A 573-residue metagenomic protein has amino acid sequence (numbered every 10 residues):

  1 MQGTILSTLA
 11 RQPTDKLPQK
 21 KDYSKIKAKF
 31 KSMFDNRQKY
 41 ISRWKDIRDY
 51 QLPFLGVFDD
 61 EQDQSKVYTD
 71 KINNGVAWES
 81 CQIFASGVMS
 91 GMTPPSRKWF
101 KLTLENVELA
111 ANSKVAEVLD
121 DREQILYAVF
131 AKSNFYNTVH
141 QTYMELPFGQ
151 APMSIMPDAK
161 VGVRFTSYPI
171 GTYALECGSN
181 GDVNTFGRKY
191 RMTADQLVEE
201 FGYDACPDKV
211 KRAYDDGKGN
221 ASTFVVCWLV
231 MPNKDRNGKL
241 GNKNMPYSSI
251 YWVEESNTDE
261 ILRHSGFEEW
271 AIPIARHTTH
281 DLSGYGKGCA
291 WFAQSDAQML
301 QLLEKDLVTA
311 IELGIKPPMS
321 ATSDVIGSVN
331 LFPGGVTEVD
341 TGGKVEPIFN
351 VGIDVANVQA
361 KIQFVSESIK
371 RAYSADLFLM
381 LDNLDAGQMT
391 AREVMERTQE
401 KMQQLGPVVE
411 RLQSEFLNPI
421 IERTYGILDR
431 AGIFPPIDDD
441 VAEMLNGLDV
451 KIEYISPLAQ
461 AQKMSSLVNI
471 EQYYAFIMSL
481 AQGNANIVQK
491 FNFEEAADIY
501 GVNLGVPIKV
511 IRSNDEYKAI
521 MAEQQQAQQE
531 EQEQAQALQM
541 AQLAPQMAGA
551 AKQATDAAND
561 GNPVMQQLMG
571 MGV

Functional and structural regions predicted by a protein language model:
M1-A213: Extended, helix-rich architectural segments
M1-R43, D49, V57, K316-V573: C-terminal anchoring/interaction modules
A10-P18, D22-S24, M156-F332: Structured, contiguous alpha/beta core segments that scaffold functional sites
V76-M92, R122-V129, N134-L146, A290-A310 (+3 more regions): Short, Φ-rich (hydrophobic/aromatic) sequence segments
S113, E117, M144, W291 (+2 more regions): Residue-level detector of secondary-structure boundary/capping sites
V129-N137, S222-N237, S479-G483: Charged, amphipathic alpha-helical segments
S133, G149-A151, G217, G334 (+1 more regions): Short loop/turn hinge sites at secondary-structure boundaries
